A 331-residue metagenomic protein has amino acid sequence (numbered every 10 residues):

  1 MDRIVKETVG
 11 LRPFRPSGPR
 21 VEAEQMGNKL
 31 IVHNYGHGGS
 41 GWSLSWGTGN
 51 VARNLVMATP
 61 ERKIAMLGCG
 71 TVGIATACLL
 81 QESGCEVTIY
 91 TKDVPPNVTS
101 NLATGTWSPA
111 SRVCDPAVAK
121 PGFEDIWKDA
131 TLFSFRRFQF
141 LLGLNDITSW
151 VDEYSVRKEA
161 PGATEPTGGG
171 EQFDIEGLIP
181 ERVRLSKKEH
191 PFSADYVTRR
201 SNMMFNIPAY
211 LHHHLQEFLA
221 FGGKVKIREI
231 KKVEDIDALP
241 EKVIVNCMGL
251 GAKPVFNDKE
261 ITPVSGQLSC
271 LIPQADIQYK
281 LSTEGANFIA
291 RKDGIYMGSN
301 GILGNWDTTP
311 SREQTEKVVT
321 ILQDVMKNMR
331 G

Functional and structural regions predicted by a protein language model:
M1-G27, G36, W42-N50, A65 (+3 more regions): Active-site substrate-recognition segment that forms the wall of the catalytic cavity or substrate channel
V9-N28, S100-L102, F133-E217: Flavin (FAD/FMN) cofactor-binding and adjacent substrate-gating region of FAD-dependent oxidoreductase domains
V32, I64-M66, I244: Short glycine-aspartate micro-motif
S40-G47, G122-F133, V197-H213, T309-Q314: Short beta-strand to alpha-helix junction loop
W46, R53-V56, H190-K231, D237-E241 (+1 more regions): Helical element adjacent to the flavin cofactor pocket in flavoenzyme catalytic cores
A58-K63: Short helix-loop-beta connector
A103-K128: N-terminal glycine-rich dinucleotide-binding loop that anchors FAD/FMN and/or NAD(P) in oxidoreductases
F140-W150, G222-V225, K327-G331: Surface-exposed helix-capping loop/turn segments at secondary-structure junctions
